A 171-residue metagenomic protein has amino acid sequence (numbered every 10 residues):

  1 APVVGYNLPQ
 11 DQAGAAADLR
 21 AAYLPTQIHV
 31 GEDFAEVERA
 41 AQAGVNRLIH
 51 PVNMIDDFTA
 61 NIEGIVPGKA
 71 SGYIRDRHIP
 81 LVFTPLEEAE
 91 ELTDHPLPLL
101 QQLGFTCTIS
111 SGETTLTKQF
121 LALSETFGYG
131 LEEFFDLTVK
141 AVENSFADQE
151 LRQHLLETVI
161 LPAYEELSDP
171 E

Functional and structural regions predicted by a protein language model:
A1-R47, T59-P80, L92-F105, Y129-E133: Histidine/acidic residue-rich metal-binding segments in metalloenzymes
Q10-Q12, V30-F34, V52-M54, P85-A89 (+1 more regions): Active-site-proximal loop/turn and secondary-structure-junction residues that shape catalytic pockets, frequently
Q42, R75-R77, P96-L161, E166: His/Asp/Glu-enriched, well-ordered alpha-helical/loop segment that forms or immediately abuts the divalent-metal
L48-D57, S110-E113, D148: Glycine-rich phosphate-binding active-site loops on the catalytic face of alpha/beta enzymes
L167-E171: C-terminal regulatory/interaction regions
